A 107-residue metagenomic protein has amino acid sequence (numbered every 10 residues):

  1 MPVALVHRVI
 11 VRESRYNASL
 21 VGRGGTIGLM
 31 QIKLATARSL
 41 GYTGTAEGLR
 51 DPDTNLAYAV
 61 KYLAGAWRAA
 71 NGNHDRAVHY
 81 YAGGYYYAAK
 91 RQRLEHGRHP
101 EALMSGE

Functional and structural regions predicted by a protein language model:
M1-Y16, A59-V60, Y81-A82: Short, functionally critical alpha-helical segments immediately adjacent to catalytic or ligand/cofactor-binding
V3, V21-T26, M30, G48-L56 (+1 more regions): Solvent-exposed, acidic/flexible segments
S14-G28, A57-L63, R91-H96: Short amphipathic alpha-helical segments at helix boundaries and their inter-helical linkers
S14-N17, T36-S39, G84-Y87: Solvent-exposed loop/turn segments at secondary-structure junctions within structured extracellular/periplasmic domains
G24-T43: Substrate-binding/active-site groove segments that recognize and process beta-1,4-linked N-acetyl-hexosamine
L34-A35, T54-A57, M104-G106: Glycine-rich loops and low-complexity Gly/Arg-rich segments that provide flexible linkers or classic glycine-based
T43-R50, V60-E107: Non-catalytic cell-wall polysaccharide-engagement segments
